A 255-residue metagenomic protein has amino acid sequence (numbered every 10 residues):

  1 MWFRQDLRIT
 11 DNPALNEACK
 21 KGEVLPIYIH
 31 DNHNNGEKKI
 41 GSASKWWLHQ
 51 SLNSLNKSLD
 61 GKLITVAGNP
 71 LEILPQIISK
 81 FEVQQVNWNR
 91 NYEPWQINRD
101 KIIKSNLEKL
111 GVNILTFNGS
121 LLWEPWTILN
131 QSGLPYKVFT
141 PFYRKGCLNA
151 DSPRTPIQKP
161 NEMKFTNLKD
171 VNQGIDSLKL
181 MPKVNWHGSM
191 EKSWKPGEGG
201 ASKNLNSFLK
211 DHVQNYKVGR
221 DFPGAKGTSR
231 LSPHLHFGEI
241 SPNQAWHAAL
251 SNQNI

Functional and structural regions predicted by a protein language model:
M1-P153: Trp/Phe/Arg-rich N-terminal binding region typifying the photolyase-homology
V112, P135-I255: Glycine/tryptophan-enriched, flexible segments
